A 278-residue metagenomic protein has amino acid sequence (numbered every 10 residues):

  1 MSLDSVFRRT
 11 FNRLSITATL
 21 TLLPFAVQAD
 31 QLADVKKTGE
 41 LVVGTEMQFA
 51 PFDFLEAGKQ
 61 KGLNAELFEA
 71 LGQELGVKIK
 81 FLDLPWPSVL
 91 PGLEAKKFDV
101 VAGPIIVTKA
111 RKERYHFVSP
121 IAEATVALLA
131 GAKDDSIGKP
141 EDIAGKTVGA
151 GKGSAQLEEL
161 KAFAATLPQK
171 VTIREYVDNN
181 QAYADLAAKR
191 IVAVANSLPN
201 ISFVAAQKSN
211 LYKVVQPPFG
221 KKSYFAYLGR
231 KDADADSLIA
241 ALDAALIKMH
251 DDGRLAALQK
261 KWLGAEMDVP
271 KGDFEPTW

Functional and structural regions predicted by a protein language model:
D30, V77-F81, P85-P87, I105-E113 (+1 more regions): A conserved helix-loop-strand patch within extracytoplasmic ligand-binding domains of the periplasmic binding
D30-P104: Extracytoplasmic small-molecule ligand-binding "clamshell" domains of the periplasmic binding protein/Venus flytrap
F54-L55, F68-V77, Q156-E175, A205-S209: Ligand-binding cleft/hinge of the Venus flytrap
A65-E74, D134, E141, K146-T147 (+3 more regions): Extended ligand-binding regions for polar small-molecule ligands
Q73, L82-D83, P87-V100, R114-H116 (+3 more regions): Short helices/loops that flank or line small-molecule/ion binding pockets
S88, I105-E113, E159-A164, A187 (+1 more regions): A ligand-binding cleft/hinge motif common to bilobed small-molecule-binding domains
E123-A130, A206-D243, A265-W278: Periplasmic-binding protein-like
A155-I173, K213-V214, L246-W278: Ligand-binding clefts/hinges and TM-proximal coupling segments of bilobed small-molecule sensing domains
